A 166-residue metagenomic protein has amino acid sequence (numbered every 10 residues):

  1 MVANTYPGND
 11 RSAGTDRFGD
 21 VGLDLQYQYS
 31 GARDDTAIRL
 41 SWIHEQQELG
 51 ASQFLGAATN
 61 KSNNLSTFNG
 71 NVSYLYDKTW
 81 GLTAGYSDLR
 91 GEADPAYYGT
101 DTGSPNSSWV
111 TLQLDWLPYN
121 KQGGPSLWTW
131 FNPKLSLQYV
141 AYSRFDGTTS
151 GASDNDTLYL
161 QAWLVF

Functional and structural regions predicted by a protein language model:
M1, F54-L55, D146-T149, W163: Surface-exposed coil loops of outer-membrane beta-barrel proteins
M1-P118: Detector for outer-membrane/organellar transmembrane beta-barrel domains, recognizing the amphipathic beta-strand
A13-D16, S104, D146-N155: Solvent-exposed loop/turn segments connecting transmembrane beta-strands in outer-membrane beta-barrel proteins
R33-R39, G81, W128-S136, N155-Y159: Outer-membrane beta-barrel architecture
L112-P118, D154-F166: Outer-membrane beta-barrel "beta-signal"
Q122-L127: Intrinsically disordered, low-complexity Ser/Thr- and acidic-rich flexible linkers and loops, especially at boundaries
S136-D146: Short helix/strand-capping connector loops at secondary-structure junctions
